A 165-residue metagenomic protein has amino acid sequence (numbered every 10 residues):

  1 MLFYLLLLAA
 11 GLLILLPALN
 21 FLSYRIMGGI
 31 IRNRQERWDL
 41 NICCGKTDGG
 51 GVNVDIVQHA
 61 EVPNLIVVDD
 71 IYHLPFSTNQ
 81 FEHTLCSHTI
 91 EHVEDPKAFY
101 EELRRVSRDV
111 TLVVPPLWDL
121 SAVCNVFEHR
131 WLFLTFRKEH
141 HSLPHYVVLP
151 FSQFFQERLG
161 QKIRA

Functional and structural regions predicted by a protein language model:
M1-I30: N-terminal membrane-anchoring alpha-helices
Y4, S77, E82, L134-R137: Compositionally biased, low-structure terminal segments
G29-I31, E36-W38, G50, P63 (+2 more regions): Generic structural motif recognizing short loop/turn segments at the entrances and edges of beta-strands
G29-I31, E36-W38, I42-C43, V57 (+1 more regions): Core dinuclear metal-dependent hydrolase active-site scaffold
Q35-D119: Conserved SAM-binding loop
K97-A165: S-adenosyl-L-methionine-dependent methyltransferase catalytic module, highlighting the catalytic core
